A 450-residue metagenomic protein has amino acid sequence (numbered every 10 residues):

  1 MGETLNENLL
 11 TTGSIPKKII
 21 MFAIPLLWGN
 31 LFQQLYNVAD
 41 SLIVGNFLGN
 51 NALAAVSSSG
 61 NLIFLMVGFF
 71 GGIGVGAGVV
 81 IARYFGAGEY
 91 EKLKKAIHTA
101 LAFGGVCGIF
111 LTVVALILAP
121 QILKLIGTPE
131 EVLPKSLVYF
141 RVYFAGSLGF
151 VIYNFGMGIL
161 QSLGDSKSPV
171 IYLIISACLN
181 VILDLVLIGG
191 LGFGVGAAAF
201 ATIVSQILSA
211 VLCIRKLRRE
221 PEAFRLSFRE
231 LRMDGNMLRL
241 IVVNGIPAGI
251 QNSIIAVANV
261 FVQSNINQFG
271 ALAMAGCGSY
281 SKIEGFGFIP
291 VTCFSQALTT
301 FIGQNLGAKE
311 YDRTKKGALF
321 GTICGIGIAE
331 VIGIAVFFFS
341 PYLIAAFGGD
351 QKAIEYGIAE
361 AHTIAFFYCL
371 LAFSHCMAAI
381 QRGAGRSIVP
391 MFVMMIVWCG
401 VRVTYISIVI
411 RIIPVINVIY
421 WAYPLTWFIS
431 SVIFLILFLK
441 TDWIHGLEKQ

Functional and structural regions predicted by a protein language model:
M1-A23, I81-L148, G190-I246, I302-F367 (+1 more regions): Short alpha-helical transmembrane segments in multi-pass integral membrane proteins
L10-F47, N61-G76, V80, G105-T112 (+5 more regions): N-terminal transmembrane alpha-helices
M21-D40, V142, Y153, S176 (+5 more regions): Transmembrane helical elements of multi-pass membrane transporters/channels
L26, N30, L42, N46 (+16 more regions): Transmembrane alpha-helix boundary and packing residues in multipass membrane permease domains and related
L31, L35-A54, L123-E130, V186-F193 (+5 more regions): Helix-terminus/linker motif at the lipid-water interface of multi-pass membrane proteins
N50-N61, S136, F140, A199 (+3 more regions): Small-residue hotspots at the loop-to-helix junctions and early N-terminal turns of transmembrane alpha-helices
L53-V113, F150-P169, Q263, G276-S340 (+1 more regions): Small-residue-rich hydrophobic transmembrane alpha-helices
G74, V142-Q161, P169-A177, A198-V211 (+4 more regions): Short runs within selected transmembrane alpha-helices of multi-pass transporters and secretion channels
